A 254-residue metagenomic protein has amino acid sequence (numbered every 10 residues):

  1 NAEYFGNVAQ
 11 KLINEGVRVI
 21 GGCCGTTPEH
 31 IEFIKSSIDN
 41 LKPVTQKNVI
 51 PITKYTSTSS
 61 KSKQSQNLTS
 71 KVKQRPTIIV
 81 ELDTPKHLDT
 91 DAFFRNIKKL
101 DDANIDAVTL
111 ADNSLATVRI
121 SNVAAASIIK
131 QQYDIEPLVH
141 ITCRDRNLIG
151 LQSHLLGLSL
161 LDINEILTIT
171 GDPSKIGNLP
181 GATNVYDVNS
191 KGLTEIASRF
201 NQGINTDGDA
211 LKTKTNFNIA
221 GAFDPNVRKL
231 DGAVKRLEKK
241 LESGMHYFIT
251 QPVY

Functional and structural regions predicted by a protein language model:
N1-Y254: Domain-level signal for soluble alpha/beta catalytic cores
